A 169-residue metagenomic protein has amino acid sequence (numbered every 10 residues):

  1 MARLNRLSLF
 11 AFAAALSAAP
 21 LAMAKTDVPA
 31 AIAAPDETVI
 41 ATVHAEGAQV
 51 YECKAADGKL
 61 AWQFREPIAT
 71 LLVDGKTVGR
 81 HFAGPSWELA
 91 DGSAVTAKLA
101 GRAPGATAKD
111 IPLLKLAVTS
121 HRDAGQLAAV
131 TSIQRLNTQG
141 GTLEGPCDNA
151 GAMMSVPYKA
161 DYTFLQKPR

Functional and structural regions predicted by a protein language model:
M1-F10: Bacterial N-terminal signal peptides that target proteins for export
F10-L16: Hydrophobic helical h-region of N-terminal Sec-dependent signal peptides in bacterial secretory/periplasmic proteins
K25-V50, D57-R169: Primary mode marks residue(s) on the alpha4-beta5-alpha5 output face of response regulator receiver
